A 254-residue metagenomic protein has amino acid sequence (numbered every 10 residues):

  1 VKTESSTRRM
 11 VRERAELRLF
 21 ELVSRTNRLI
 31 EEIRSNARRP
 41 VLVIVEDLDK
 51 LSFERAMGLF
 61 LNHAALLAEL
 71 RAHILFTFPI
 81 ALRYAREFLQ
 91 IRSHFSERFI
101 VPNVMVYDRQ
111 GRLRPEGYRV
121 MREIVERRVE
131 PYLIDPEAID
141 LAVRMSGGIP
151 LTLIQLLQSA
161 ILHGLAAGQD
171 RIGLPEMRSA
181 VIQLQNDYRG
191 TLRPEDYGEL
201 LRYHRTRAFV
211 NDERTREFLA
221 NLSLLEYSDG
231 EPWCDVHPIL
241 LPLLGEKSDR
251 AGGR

Functional and structural regions predicted by a protein language model:
V1-E4: Membrane-inserting effector segments that mediate pore formation, membrane fusion, or transient membrane insertion
S6, M10-R14, E21-I139: The catalytic "switch" region of P-loop NTPases
P131-M145, P150-R254: C-terminal alpha-helical "lid" subdomain
